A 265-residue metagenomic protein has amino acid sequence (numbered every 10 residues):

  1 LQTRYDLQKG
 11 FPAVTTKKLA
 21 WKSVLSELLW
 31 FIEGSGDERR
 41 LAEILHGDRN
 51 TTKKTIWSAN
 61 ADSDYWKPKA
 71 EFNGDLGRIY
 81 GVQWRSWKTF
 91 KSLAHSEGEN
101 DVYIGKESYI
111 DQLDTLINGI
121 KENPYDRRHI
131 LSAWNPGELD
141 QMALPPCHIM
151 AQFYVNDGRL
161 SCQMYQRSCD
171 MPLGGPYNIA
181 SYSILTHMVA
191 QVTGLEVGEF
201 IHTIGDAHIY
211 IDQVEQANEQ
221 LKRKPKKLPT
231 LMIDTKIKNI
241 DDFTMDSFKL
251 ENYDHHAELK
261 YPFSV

Functional and structural regions predicted by a protein language model:
L1-V265: Terminal, non-catalytic protein-protein interaction segments that mediate quaternary/complex assembly
